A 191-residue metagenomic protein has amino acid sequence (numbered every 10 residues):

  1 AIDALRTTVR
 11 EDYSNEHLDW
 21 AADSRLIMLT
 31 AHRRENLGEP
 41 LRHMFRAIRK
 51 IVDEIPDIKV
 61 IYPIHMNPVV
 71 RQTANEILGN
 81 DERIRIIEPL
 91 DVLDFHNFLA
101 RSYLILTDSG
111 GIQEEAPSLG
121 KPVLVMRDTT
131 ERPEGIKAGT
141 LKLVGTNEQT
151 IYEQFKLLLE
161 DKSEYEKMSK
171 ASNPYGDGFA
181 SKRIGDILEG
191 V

Functional and structural regions predicted by a protein language model:
A1-V191: Nucleotide-activated sugar donor-binding and catalytic core shared by glycosyltransferases and related lipid-linked
